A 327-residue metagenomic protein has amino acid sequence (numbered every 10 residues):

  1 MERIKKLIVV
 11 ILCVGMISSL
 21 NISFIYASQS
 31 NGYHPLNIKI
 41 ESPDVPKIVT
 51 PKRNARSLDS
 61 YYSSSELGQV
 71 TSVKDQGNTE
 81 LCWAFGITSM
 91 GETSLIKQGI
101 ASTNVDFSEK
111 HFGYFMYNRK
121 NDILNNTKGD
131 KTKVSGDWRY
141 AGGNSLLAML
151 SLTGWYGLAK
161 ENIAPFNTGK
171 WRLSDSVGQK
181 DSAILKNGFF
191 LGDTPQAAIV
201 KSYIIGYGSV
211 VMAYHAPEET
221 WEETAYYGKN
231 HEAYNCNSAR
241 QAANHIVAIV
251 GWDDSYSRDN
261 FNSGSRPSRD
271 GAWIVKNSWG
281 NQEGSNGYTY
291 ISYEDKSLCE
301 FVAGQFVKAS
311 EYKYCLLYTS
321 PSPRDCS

Functional and structural regions predicted by a protein language model:
E2, F24-I163, G206-Y207, V211 (+4 more regions): Structured alpha-helical subdomains that flank or immediately precede key functional sites
E2-I8: Bacterial N-terminal signal peptides that target proteins for export
I11-S19: Bacterial N-terminal signal peptides
G77, D193-D270, I274: Active-site-adjacent substructure of cysteine-protease-like catalytic cores
S89, Y156-L158, A216-E219, W252-Y256 (+1 more regions): Acidic glycine-/aspartate-rich tracts in secreted/extracellular proteins
K160-F189: A short "linker-to-beta-strand initiation" element
E283-Y290: A short macromolecule-binding patch
Y318-S327: Single conserved hydrophobic/aromatic residue that forms the stacking wall/gate of nucleotide- or nucleobase-binding
